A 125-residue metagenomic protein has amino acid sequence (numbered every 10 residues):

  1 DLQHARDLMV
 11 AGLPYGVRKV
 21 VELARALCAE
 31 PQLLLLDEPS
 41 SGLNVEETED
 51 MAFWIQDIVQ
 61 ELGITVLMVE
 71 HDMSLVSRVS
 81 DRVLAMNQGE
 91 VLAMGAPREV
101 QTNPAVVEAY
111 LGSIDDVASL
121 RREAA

Functional and structural regions predicted by a protein language model:
D1-A125: Glycine-rich phosphate-binding loops of nucleotide-dependent enzymes
